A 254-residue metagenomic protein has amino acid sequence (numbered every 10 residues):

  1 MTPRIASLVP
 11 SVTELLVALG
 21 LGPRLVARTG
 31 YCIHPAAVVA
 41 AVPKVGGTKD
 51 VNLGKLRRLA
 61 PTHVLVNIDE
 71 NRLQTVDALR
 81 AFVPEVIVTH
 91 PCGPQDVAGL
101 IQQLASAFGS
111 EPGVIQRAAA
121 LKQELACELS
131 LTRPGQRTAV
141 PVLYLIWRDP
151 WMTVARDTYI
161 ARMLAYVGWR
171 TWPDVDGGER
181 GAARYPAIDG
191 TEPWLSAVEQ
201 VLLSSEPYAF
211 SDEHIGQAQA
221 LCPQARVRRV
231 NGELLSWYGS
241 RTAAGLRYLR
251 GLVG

Functional and structural regions predicted by a protein language model:
M1-G254: N-terminal ligand-binding lobe of clamshell/alpha-beta domains
